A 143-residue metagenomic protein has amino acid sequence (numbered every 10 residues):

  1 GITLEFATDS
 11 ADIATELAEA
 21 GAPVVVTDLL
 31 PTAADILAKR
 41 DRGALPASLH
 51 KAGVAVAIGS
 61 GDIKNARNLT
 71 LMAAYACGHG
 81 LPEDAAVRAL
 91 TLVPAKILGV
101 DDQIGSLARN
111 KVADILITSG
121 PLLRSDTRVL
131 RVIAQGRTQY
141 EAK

Functional and structural regions predicted by a protein language model:
G1-S10, L29-D35: Catalytic beta/alpha-barrel core
T15-P23, T27-S119, T127: His/Asp/Glu-enriched, well-ordered alpha-helical/loop segment that forms or immediately abuts the divalent-metal
L122: Small/polar (Gly/Ser/Thr/Ala-rich) solvent-exposed segments that form structured loops/beta-strands/short helices used
V132: Short aromatic-centered micro-motifs
